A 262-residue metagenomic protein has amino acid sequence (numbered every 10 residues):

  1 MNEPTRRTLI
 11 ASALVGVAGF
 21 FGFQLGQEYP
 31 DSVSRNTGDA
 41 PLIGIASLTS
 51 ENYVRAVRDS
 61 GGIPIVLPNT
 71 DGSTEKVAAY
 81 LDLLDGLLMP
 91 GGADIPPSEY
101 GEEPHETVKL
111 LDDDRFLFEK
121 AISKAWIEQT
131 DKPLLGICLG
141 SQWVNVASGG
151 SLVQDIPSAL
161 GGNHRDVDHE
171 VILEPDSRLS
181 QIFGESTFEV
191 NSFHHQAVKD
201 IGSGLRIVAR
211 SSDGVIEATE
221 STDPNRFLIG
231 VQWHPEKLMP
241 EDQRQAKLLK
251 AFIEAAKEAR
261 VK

Functional and structural regions predicted by a protein language model:
N2-L135, A147-S148, V153, P157-F183 (+5 more regions): N-terminal beta1-alpha1 cap of cysteine-dependent amidohydrolase-like domains
I137, V231: Short glycine/serine/threonine-enriched helix-capping/active-site loop that flanks the nucleotide-sugar donor pocket
C138-V146: Glycine-rich nucleophile elbow surrounding the catalytic serine of serine-hydrolase chemistry
E189: Conserved ATP-binding module of the ATP-grasp superfamily
N225-I229: Catalytic histidine neighborhood in serine/cysteine hydrolases with alpha/beta-hydrolase-type architecture
